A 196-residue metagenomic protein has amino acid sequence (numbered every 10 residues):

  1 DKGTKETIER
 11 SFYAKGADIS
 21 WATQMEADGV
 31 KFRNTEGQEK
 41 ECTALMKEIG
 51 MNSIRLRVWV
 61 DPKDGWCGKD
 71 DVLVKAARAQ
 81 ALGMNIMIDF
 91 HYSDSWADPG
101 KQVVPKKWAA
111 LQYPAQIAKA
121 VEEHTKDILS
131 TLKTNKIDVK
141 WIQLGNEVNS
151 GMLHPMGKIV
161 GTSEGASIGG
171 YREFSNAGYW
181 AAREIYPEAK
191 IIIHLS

Functional and structural regions predicted by a protein language model:
D1-I8: Bacterial Sec-dependent N-terminal signal peptides
I8-N85, H91-V121, D127, Q143: N-terminal substrate-binding region of glycoside hydrolase catalytic domains
G68-D71, A77, D98-S196: Active-site cleft segment of glycoside hydrolase catalytic domains centered on the general acid/base Glu
